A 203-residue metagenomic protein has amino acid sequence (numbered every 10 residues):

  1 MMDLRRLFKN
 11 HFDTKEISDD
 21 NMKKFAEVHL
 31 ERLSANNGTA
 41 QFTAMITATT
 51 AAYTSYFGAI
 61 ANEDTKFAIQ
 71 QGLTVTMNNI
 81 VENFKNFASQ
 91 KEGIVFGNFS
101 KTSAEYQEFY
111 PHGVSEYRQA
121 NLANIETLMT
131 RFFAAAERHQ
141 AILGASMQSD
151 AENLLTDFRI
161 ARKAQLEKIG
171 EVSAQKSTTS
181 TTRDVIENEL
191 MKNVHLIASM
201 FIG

Functional and structural regions predicted by a protein language model:
M1-G203: Basic/polar low-complexity intrinsically disordered segments
